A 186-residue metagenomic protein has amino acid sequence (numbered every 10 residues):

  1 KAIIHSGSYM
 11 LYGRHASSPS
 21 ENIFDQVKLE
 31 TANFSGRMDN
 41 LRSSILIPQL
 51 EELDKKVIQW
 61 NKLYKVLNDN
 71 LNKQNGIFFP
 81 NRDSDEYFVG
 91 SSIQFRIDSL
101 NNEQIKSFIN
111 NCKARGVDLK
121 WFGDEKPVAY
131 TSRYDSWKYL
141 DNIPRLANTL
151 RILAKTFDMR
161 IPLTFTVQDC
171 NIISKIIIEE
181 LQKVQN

Functional and structural regions predicted by a protein language model:
K1-S91: Active-site region of PLP-dependent enzymes
A2, L41, W60, I93 (+5 more regions): Generic structural signal for small/hydrophobic residues in well-ordered secondary structure, especially within
M10-N22, V66, I109-T156: Conserved PLP cofactor-binding pocket of PLP-dependent enzymes
L46, L50-E52, S84-E86, L100 (+2 more regions): Short, solvent-exposed loop/turn segments at secondary-structure junctions
V66, N70-Q74, S107-V117, S174-V184: Generic non-transmembrane alpha-helical segments
Q94-D98: Short hydrophobic/aromatic beta-strand micro-patches that form the beta-sheet surface supporting nucleotide- or nucleic
L100-F108, T166-I172: Short, conserved charged micro-motifs
S136-N186: PLP-dependent enzyme catalytic core of the Aspartate aminotransferase-like
